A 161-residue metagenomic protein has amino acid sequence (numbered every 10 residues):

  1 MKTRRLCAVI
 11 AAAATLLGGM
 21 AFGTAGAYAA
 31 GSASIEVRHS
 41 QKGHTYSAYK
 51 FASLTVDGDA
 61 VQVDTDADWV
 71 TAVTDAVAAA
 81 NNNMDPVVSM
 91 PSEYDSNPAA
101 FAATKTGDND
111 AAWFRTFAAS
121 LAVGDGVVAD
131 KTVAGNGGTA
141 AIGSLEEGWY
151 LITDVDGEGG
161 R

Functional and structural regions predicted by a protein language model:
K2-R161: Solvent-exposed loop/turn and edge beta-strand elements of beta-rich ligand-binding domains
